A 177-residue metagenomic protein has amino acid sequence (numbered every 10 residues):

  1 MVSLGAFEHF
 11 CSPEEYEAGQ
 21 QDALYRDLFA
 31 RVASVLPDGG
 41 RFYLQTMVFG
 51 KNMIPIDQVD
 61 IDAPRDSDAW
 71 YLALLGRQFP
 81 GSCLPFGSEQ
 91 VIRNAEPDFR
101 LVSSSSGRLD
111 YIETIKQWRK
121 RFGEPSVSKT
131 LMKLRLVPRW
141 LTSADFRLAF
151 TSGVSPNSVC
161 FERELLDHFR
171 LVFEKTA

Functional and structural regions predicted by a protein language model:
V2-G5: A conserved beta-strand element that flanks and buttresses the S-adenosyl-L-methionine
H9, P13: A short His-aromatic
E14-E17, I54: Hydrophobic alpha-helical membrane-insertion segments
A18-G39: A short glycine-rich, Lys/Arg-flanked "PGG" loop and its adjoining helix->strand segment in the class I
F42-Y43: A short hydrophobic/small-residue beta-strand
M47-H168, E174-A177: Substrate-binding/catalytic lobe of Class I Rossmann-like enzymes that use SAM or dcSAM, i.e., the mid-to-C-terminal
